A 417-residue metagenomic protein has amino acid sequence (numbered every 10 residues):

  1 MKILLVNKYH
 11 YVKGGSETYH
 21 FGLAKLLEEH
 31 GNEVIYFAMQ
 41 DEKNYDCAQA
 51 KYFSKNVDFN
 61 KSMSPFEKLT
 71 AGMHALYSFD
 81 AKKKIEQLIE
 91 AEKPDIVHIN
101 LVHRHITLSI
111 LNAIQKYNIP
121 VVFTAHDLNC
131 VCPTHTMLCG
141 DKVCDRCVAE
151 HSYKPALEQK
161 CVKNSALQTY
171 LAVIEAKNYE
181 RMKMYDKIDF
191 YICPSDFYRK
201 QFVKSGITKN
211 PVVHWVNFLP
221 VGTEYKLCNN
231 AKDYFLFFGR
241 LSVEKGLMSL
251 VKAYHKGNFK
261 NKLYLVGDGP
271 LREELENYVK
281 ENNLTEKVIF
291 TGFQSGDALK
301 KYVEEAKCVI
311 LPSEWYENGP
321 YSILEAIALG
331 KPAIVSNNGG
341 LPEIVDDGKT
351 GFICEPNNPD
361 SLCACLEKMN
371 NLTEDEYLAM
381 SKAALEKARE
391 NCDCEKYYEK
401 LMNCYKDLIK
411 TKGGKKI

Functional and structural regions predicted by a protein language model:
N7, Y11-K13, K25-F79, E86-L88 (+1 more regions): N-terminal strand-loop element at the rim of the active site of nucleotide-sugar-dependent glycosyltransferases
T18, D233-K256, P270-E276, D360: A conserved mid-protein helix/loop that constitutes part of the nucleotide-sugar donor-binding site
C130, A149-E224: Donor nucleotide-sugar binding/catalytic pocket of nucleotide-sugar-dependent glycosyltransferases
E274-Q294: Nucleotide-activated donor-binding/catalytic signature segment of Leloir-type glycosyltransferases, i.e., the conserved
F293-Q294, K301-A306: Short alpha-helical donor nucleotide-sugar binding micro-motif in glycosyltransferases
P332-V335: Short hydrophobic beta-strand element within catalytic cores of glycosyltransferases and related nucleotide-activated
D347-G348, F352-P359, K368-E374: Conserved acidic donor-binding segment of nucleotide-sugar-dependent glycosyltransferases
S361, D375-N391, Y397-N403: A short, well-ordered alpha-helix in the C-terminal region of glycosyltransferases
